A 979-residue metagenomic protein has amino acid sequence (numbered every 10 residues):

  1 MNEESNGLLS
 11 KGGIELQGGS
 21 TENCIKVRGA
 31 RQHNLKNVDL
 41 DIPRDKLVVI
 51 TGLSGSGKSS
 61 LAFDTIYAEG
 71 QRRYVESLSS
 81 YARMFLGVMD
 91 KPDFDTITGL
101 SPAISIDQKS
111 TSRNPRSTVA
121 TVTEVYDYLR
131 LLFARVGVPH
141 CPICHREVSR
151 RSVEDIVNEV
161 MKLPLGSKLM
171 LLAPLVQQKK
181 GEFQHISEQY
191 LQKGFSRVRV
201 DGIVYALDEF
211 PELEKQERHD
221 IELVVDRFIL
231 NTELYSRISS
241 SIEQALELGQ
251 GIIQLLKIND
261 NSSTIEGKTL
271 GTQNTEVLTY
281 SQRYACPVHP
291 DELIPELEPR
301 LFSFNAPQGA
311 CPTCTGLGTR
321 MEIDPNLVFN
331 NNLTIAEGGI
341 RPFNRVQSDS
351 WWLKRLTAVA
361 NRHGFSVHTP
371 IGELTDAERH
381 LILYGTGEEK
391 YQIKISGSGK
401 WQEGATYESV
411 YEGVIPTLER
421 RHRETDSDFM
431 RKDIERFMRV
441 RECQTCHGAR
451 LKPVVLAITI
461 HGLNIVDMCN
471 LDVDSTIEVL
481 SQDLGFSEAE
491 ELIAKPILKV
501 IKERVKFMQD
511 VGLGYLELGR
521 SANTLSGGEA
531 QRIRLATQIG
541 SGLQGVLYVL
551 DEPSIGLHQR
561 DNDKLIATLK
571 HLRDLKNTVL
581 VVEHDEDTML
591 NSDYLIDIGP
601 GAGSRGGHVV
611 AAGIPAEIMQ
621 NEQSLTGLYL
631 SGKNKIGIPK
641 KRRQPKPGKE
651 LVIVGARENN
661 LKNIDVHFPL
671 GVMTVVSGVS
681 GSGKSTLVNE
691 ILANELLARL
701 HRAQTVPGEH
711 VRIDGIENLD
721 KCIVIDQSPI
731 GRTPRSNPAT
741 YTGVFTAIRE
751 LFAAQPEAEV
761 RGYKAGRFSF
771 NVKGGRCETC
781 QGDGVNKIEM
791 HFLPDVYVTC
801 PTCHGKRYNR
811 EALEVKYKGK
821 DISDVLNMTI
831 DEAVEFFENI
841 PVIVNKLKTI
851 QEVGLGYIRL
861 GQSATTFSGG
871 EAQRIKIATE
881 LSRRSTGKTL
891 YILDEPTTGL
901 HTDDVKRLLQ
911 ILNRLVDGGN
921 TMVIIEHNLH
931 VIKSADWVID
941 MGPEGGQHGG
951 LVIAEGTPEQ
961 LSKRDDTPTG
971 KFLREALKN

Functional and structural regions predicted by a protein language model:
M1-N979: Conserved phosphate-binding elements of NTP-dependent enzyme cores
